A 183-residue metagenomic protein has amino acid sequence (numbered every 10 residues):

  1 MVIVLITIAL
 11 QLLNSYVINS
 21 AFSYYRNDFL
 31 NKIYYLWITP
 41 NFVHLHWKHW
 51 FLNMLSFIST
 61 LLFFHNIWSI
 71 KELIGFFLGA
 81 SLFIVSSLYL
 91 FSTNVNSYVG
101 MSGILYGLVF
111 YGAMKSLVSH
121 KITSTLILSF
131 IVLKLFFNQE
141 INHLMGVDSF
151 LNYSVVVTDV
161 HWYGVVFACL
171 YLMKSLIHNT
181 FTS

Functional and structural regions predicted by a protein language model:
I3-V99, D148-T158: N-terminal TM1-TM2 helical hairpin plus the immediately adjacent luminal interfacial "cap"
L5-A9, S119, V132-S183: C-terminal transmembrane module of polytopic alpha-helical membrane proteins
L12, V85-L90, G112, V132 (+1 more regions): Alpha-helical transmembrane segments of multipass membrane proteins
Y34-I38, S129, Y163: Alpha-helical membrane-protein architecture signal
W50-F57, V99-F110, Y153-S175: Alpha-helical transmembrane segments that form the membrane-embedded catalytic/substrate-binding core of multi-pass
N53-W68, Y111-K115, V132-L144, H161-G164: Alpha-helical membrane-embedding segments and immediately adjacent membrane-interface amphipathic helices
L62-E72, K115-T123, I177-T182: Membrane-interface helix-boundary motifs at transmembrane edges
N94, G100-H143: Multi-pass alpha-helical transmembrane bundles in non-GPCR membrane proteins that perform intramembrane catalysis
